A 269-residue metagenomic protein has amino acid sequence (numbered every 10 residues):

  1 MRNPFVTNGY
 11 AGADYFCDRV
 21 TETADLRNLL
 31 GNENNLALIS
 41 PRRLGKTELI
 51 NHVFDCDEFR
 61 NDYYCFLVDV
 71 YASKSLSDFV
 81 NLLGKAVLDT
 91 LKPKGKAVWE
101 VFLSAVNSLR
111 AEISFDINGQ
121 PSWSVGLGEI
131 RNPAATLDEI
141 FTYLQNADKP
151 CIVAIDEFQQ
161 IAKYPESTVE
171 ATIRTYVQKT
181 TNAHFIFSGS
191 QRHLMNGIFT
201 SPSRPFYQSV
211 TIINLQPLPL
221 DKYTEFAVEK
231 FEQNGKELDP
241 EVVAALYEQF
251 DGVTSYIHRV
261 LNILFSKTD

Functional and structural regions predicted by a protein language model:
M1-L36, P41: A short, basic N-terminal segment
R19, T47, V253: Short, conserved phosphate/pyrophosphate- and ester-handling motifs at nucleotide-, phospho-/glycolipid
E33, Y71-S75, Q160, S190-L194 (+1 more regions): Conserved nucleotide-binding/hydrolysis micro-motifs of P-loop NTPases
N34-N35, S40-L44, E48-I152: P-loop NTPase nucleotide-binding core
N61-C65, T181-A183, Q208-T211: Short glycine-/polar-rich loops that comprise or flank the Walker A/P-loop and associated switch/sensor motifs
W123-Q191, T200: Conserved Walker B catalytic segment
G197-E248: Helix-loop-helix "sensor" segment of P-loop NTPases
A244-Q249, S255-T268: C-terminal helical "lid" of AAA+/P-loop NTPase domains
